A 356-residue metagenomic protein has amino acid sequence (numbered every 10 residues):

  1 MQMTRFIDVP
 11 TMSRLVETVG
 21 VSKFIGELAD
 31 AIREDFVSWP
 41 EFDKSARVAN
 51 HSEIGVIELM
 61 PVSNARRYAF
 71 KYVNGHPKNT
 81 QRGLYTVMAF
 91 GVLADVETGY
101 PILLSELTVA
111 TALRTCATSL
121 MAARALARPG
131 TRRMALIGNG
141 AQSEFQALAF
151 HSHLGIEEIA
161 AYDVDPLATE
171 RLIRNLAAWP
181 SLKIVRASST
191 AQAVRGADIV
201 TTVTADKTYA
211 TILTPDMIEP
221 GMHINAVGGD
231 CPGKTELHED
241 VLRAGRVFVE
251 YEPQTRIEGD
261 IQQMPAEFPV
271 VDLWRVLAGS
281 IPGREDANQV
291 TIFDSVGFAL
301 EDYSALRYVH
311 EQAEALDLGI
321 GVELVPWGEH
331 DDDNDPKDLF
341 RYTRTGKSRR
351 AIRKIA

Functional and structural regions predicted by a protein language model:
M1-A112, L120, A127-G130, L300-Y303 (+2 more regions): N-terminal ligand-binding/catalytic initiation module
L126-R133, G155, E219-P220: Short helix-loop-beta connector
N139-G140: Glycine-rich Rossmann-fold phosphate-binding loop(s) that bind the pyrophosphate of adenine dinucleotide cofactors
H153-A178: NAD(P)-binding Rossmann-fold cofactor-contacting core
L182-A197, L213: Short acidic low-complexity segments
G196, T208-H223: Rossmann-fold NAD(P) dinucleotide-binding segment
T201-T204, A226-V227, E250, L306: Short, well-ordered coil/turn residues at beta-beta hairpins and beta-strand->alpha-helix junctions within
M217-M222, A226-P282: Rossmann-fold NAD(P)-binding glycine/threonine-rich loop
